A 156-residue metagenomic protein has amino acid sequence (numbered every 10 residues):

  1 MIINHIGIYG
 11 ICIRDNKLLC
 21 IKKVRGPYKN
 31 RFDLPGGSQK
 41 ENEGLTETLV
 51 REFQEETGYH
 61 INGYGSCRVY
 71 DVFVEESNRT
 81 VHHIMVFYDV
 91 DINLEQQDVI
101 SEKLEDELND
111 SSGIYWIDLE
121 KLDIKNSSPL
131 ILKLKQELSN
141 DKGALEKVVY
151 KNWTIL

Functional and structural regions predicted by a protein language model:
M1-L18, Y64, M85-D89: Conserved N-terminal beta-strand and adjoining loop/helix that marks the start of the Nudix/MutT-like hydrolase domain
N4, I11, F32, Y59 (+1 more regions): Residues that recognize and position ribonucleotide moieties
N4-I6, Y28-N30, H82: Exposed loop/turn and edge beta-strand positions of beta-sandwich/beta-sheet ligand-binding modules
K17-E55, K151-L156: Conserved Nudix-box catalytic region and its N-terminal flanking loop in Nudix hydrolases and closely related
I21, D98-E102, K147-V148: Short, hydrophobic secondary-structure boundary micro-motifs
P27, E105-L156: Nudix hydrolase/Nudix homology domain
Q39-N62, V72-S127: Unchanged
S66-V69: Residue-level recognition of beta-strand microenvironments
